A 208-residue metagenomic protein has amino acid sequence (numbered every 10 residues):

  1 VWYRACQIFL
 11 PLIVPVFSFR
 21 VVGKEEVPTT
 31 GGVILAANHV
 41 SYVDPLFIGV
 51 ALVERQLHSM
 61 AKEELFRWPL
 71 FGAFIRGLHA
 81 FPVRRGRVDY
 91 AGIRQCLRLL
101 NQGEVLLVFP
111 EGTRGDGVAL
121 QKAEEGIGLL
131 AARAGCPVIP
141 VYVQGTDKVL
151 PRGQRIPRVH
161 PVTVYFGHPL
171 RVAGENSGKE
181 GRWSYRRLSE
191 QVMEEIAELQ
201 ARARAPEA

Functional and structural regions predicted by a protein language model:
V1-R20: N-terminal membrane-anchoring alpha-helices
A5, V14-P15, P28-R87, Q95: Catalytic core of membrane glycerolipid acyltransferases/transacylases, capturing the structured, soluble-facing
V14-V22, R87, T146-K148: Short gly/ser/thr-rich secondary-structure transition/capping motifs
R20, M60-A61, R85-G86, D116-G117 (+1 more regions): A generic secondary-structure micro-motif detector that highlights 1-2 residue hydrophobic/ambivalent hotspots embedded
R20-T30: Membrane-interface helix-loop junction between the first two transmembrane segments
G23, N38, A61-K62, H79 (+2 more regions): A secondary-structure boundary/capping signal
A91-A208: Non-catalytic C-terminal accessory region of glycerolipid acyltransferases and related lyso-lipid remodeling enzymes
